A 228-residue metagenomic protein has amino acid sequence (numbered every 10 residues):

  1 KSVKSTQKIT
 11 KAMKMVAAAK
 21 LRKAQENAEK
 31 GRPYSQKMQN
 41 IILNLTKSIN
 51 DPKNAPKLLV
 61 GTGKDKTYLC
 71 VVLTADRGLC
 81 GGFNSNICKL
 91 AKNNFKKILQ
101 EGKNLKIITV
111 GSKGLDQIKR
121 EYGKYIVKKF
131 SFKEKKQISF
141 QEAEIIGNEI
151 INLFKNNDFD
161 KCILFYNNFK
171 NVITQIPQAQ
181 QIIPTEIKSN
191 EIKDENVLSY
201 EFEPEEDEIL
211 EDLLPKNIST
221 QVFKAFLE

Functional and structural regions predicted by a protein language model:
K1-E228: C-terminal beta-strand-loop-alpha-helix "lid" module of Rossmann-like NAD(P)-dependent dehydrogenases
